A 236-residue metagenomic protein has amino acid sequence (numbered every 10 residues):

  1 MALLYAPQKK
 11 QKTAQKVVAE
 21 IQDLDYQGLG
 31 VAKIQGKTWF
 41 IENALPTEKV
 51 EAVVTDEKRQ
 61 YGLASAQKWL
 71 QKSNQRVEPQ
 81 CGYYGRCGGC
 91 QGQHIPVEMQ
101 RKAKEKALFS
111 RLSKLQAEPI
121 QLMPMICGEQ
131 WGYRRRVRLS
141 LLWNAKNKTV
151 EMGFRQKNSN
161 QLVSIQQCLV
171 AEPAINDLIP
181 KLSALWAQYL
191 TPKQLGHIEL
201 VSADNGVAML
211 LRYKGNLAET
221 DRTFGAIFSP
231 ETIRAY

Functional and structural regions predicted by a protein language model:
A2-Y236: Accessory RNA-recognition modules of RNA-modification enzymes
